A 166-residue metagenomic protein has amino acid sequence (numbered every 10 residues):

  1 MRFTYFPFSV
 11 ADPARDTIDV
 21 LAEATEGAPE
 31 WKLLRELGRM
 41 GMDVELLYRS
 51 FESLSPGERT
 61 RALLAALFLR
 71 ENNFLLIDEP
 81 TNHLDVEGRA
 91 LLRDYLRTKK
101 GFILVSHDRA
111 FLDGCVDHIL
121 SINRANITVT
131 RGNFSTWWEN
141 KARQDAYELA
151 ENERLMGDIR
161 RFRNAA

Functional and structural regions predicted by a protein language model:
M1-N152: ABC ATP-binding cassette signature C-motif
D145-A166: Flexible nucleotide-interacting loop at or near the entrance of a catalytic core
